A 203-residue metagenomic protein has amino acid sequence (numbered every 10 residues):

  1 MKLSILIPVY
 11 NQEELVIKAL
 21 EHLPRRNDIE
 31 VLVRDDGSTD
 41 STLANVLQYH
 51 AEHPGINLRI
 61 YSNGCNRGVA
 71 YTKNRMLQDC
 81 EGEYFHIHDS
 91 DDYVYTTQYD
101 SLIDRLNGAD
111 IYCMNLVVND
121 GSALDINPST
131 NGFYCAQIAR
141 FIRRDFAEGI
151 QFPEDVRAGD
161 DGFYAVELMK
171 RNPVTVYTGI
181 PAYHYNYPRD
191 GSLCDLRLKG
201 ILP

Functional and structural regions predicted by a protein language model:
I7, I29-G37, R59-N63: Short beta-strand/loop segment that forms part of the nucleotide-sugar
Q12-R25: Short, well-formed alpha-helical segments that are part of the catalytic scaffolds of diverse glycosyltransferases
L15-K18, D40-Y49, T97: Acidic helix N-cap motif at the loop->helix transition within catalytic regions of sugar-transfer enzymes
H22, D35-A44, C65, D89: A conserved acidic beta->alpha catalytic loop
N63-C80: Glycine-rich, basic loop-to-helix element that forms the pyrophosphate-binding segment of sugar-nucleotide handling
F85: Short aromatic/hydrophobic "clamp" motif used to bind/position activated sugar donors
T97-L124: Conserved donor NDP-sugar-binding/catalytic core segment of glycosyltransferases
N127-G200: Conserved nucleotide-sugar donor-binding catalytic segment
